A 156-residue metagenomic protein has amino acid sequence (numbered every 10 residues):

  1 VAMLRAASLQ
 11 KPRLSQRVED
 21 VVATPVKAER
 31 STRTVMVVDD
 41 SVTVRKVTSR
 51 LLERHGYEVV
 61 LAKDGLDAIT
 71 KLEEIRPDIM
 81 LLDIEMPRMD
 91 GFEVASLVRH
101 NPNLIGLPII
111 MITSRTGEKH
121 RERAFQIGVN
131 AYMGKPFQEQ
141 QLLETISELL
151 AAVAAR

Functional and structural regions predicted by a protein language model:
V1-V26: C-terminal catalytic ATP-binding subdomain
A2, F137-S147: C-terminal output helix
K46-R54: Charged docking surfaces used in two-component/phosphorelay signaling
L61-I79: Acidic, metal-coordinating helix/loop segments flanking the phosphotransfer/catalytic sites of two-component signaling
M86: Receiver (REC) domain active-site loop signature in two-component systems and cognate sites in sensor histidine kinases
